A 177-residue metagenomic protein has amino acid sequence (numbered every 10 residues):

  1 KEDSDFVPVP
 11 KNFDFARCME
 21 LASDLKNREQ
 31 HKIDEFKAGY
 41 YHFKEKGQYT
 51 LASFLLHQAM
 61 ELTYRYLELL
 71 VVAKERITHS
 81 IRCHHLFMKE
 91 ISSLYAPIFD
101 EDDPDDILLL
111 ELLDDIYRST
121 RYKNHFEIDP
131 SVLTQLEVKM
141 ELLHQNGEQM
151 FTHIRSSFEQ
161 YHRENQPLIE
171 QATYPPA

Functional and structural regions predicted by a protein language model:
K1: Catalytic metal-binding acidic patch
S4-F6: Compositionally biased, intrinsically disordered low-complexity segments enriched in Pro/Arg/Gln/His
P10-N12, A16-D34, A38-Y41, E68-A177: Long, charged low-complexity segments
Y49-L69: Short, hydrophobic, well-ordered secondary-structure elements
